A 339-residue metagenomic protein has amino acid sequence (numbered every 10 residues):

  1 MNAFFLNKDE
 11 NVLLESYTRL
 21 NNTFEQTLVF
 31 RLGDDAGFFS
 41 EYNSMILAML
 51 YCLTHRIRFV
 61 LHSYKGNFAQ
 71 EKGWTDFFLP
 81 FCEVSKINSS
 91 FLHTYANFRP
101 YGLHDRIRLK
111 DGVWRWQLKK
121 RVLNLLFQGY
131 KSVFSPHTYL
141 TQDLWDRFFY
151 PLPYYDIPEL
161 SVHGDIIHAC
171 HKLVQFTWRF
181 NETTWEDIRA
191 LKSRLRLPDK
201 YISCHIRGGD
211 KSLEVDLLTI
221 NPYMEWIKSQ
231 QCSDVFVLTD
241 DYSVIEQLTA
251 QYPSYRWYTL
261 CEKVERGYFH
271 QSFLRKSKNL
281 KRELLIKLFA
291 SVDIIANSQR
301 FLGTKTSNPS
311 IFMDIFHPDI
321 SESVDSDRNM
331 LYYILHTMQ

Functional and structural regions predicted by a protein language model:
A3-Q230: Secretory-pathway glycan-assembly enzymes, especially type II membrane glycosyltransferases that use nucleotide-sugar
L32-G37, N279-K281, Q299-R300: A short glycine/serine-rich beta->alpha loop
I46, L288-L331: A donor-sugar binding/catalytic signature common to diverse glycosyltransferases and related nucleotide-sugar
S63, I206, V237-T239, L302-K305: Short beta-strand/turn micro-motifs composed of small residues that flank or help shape donor/cofactor-binding pockets
N67-E71, S212-L213, D241-L248, L331-Y333: Short, charged/polar "capping" segments at the starts of alpha-helices and the immediately preceding loops
I87, N97, R328-Q339: Leloir-type glycosyltransferase catalytic cores
H205-R207, S233-L280: Catalytic donor nucleotide-activated moiety binding site of glycosyltransferases and closely related
Q231-V235, S298-F301: Short active-site oxyanion
